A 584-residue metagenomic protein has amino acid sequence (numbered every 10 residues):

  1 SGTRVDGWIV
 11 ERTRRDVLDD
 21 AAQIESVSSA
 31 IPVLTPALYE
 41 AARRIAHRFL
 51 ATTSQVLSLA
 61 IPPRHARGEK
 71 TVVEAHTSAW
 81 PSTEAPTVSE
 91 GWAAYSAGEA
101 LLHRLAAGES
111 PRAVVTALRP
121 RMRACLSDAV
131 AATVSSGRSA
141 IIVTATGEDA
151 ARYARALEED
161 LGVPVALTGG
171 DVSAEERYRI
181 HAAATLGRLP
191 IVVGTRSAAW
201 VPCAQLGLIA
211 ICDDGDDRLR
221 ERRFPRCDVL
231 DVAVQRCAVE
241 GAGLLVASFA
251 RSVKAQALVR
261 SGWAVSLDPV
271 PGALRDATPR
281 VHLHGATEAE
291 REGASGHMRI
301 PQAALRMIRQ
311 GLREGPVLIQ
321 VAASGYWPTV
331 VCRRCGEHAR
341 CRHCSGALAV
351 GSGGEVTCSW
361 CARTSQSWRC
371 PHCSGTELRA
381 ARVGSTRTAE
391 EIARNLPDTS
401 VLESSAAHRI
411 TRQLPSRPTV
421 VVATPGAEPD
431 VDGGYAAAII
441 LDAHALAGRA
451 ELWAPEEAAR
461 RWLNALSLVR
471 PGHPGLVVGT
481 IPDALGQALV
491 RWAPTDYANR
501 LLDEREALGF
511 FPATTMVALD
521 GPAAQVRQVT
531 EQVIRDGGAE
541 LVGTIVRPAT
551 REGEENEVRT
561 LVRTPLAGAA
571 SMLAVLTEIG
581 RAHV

Functional and structural regions predicted by a protein language model:
S1-H282, A286-G293, Q310-R313, C335 (+6 more regions): Accessory, non-ATPase domains that flank or precede helicase/AAA+ motor cores in DNA-metabolism machines
S1-P32, G346, E355-W360, S374-H408: Conserved nucleotide-binding/hydrolysis modules and their immediate coupling elements across P-loop/ASCE NTPase motors
I31-T35, Y95, R119-R123, V143-G147 (+8 more regions): Conserved phosphate/pyrophosphate-binding and hydrolysis machinery centered on Walker-type P-loop NTPases, extending
L161-V172, R342-H343, G351, P397-A407 (+1 more regions): Conserved RecA-like helicase motor-core motifs
C212, Q320-A322, V478-G479: Short beta-strand segments
R299-N395: Cys/His-rich short segments
Q302, R306-G315, E337, E391 (+1 more regions): C-terminal helicase module of SF1/SF2 nucleic-acid helicases/translocases
